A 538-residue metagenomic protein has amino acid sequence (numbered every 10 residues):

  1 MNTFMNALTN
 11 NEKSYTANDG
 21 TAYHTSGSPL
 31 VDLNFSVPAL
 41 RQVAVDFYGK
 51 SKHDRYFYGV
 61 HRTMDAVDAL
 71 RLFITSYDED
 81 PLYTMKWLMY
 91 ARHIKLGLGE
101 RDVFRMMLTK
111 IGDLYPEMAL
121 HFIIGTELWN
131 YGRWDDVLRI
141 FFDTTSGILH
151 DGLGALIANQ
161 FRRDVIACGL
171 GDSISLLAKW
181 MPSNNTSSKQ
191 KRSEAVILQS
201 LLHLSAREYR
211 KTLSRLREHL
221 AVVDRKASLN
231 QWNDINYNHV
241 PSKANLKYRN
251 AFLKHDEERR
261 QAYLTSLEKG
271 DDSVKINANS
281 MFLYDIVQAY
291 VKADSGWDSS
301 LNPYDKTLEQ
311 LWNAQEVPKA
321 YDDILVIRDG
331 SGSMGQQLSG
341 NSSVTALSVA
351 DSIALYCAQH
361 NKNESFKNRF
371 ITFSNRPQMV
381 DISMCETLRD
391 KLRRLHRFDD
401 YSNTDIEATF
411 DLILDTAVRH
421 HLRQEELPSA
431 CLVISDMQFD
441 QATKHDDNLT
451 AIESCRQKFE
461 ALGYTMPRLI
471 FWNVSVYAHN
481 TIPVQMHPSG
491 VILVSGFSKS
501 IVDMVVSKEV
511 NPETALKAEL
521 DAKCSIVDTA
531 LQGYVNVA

Functional and structural regions predicted by a protein language model:
M1-V349, Q359-A538: Long lumenal/extracellular ectodomains of secretory and single-pass membrane proteins
